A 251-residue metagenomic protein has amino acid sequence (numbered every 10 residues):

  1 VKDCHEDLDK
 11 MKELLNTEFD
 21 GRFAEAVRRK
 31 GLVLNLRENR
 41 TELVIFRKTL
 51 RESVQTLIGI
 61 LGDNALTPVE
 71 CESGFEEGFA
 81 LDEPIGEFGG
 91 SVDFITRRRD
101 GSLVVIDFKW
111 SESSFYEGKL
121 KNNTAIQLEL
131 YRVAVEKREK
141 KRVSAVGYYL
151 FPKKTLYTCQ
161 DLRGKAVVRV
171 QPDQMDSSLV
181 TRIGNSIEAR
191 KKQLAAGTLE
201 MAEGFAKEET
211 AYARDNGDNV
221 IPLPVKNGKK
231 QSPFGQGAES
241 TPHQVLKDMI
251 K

Functional and structural regions predicted by a protein language model:
V1-K251: RecB-family 4Fe-4S metal-dependent nuclease core
